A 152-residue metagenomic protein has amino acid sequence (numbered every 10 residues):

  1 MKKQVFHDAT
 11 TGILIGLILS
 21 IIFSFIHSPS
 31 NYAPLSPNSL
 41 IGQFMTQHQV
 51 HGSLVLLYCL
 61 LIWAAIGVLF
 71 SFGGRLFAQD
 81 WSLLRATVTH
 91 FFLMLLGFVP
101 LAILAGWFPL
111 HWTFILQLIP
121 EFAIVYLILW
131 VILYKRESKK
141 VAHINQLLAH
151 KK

Functional and structural regions predicted by a protein language model:
K3-H27: N-terminal signal-anchor transmembrane alpha helix
Q4, D8, G12, V55 (+6 more regions): Residue-level signature of transmembrane alpha-helical entry/exit and packing/kink sites in multi-pass membrane
I15-F23, I66, F70, M94-L101 (+2 more regions): Alpha-helical transmembrane segments of multipass membrane proteins
Y32-H51: Perimembrane loop-to-helix junctions flanking transmembrane segments
V50-F98: The feature represents the first ordered module of a protein
R85-L118: Hydrophobic alpha-helical transmembrane segments of integral membrane proteins
A123-K140: Membrane-water interface at the C-terminal end of transmembrane alpha helices
H143-K152: Short, highly charged, low-complexity non-transmembrane loops/tails of multi-pass membrane proteins
